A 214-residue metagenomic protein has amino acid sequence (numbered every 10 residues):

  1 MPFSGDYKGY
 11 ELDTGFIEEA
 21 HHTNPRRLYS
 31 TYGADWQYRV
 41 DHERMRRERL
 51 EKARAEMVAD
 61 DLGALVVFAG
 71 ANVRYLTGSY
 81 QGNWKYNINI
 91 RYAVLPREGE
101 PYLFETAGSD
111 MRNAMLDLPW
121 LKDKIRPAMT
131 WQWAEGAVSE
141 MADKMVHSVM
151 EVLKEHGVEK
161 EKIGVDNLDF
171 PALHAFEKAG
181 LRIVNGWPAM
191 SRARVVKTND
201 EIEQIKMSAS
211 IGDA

Functional and structural regions predicted by a protein language model:
M1-G212: A composition/biophysics-driven feature that prefers long, compositionally simple stretches
